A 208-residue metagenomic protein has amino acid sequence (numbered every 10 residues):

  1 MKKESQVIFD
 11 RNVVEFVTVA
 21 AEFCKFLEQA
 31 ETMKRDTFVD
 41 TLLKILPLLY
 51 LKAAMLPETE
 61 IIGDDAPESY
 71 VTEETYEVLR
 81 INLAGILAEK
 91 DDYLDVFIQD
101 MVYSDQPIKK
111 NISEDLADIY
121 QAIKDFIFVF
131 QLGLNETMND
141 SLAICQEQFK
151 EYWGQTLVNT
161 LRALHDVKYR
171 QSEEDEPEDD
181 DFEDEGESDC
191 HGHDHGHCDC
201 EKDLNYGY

Functional and structural regions predicted by a protein language model:
M1-V7, D203-Y208: Short, Lys/Arg-enriched, disordered terminal segments
K2, V7-E73: N-terminal interaction modules that seed assembly of large macromolecular complexes
K2-K3, K25, K34, K44 (+7 more regions): Context-gated lysine
E4, I8-R11, P67, V71 (+4 more regions): Conserved aromatic-histidine-acidic binding/catalytic patches
R11, E15-E22, T41-L48, K52 (+9 more regions): Charged, amphipathic alpha-helical oligomerization/scaffolding segments
M33, M55-I62, E89-V96, V129-E136 (+2 more regions): Intrinsically disordered or highly flexible coil/loop and linker segments, enriched in small and charged/polar residues
E58-I127: Long amphipathic alpha-helical segments
P107, A122-Y208: Acidic, proline/glycine-rich low-complexity IDRs
